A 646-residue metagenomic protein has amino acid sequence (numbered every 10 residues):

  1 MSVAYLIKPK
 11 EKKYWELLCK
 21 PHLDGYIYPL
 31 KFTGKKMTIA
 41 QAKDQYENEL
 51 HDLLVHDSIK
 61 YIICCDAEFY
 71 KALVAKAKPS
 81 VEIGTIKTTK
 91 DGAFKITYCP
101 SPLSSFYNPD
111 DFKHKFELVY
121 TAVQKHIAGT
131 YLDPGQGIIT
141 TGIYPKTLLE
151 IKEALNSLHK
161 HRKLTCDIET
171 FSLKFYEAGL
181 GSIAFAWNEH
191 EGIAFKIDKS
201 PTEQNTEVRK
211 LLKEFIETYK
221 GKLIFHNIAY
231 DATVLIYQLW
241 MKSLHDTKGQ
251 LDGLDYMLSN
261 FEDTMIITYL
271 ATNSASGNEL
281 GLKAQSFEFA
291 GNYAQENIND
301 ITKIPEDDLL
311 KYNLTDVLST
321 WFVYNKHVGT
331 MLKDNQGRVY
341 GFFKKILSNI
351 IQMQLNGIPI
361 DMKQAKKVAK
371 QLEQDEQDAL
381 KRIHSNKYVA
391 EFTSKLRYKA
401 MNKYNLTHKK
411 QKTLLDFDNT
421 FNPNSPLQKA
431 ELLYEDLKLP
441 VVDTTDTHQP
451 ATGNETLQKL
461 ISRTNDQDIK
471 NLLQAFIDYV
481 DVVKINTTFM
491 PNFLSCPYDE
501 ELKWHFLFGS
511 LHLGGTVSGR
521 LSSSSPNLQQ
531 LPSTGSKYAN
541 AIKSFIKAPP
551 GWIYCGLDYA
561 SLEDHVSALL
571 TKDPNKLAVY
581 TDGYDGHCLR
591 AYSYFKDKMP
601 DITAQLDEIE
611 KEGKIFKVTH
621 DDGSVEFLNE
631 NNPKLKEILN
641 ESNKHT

Functional and structural regions predicted by a protein language model:
M1-D133: A polyanion-binding, active-site-adjacent surface
H22-L23, L180-A184, E630-T646: Short, intrinsically disordered, charge-balanced linker/junction segments flanking boundaries in proteins
K60-A67, T165, K220-D231, Y554-G556: Acidic beta-strand-to-loop metal/phosphate-binding motif
V74-I86, K90-F106, F112, A186-H190 (+2 more regions): Metal-dependent phosphoesterase core characteristic of DEDDh/y 3'-5' exonuclease domains
A128-K199, T247-L254, G277, E288-F289 (+7 more regions): Conserved "right-hand" nucleotidyltransferase catalytic core of DNA-directed polymerases
N188-L223: Nucleic-acid-processing active sites and adjacent nucleic-acid-binding tracks, predominantly divalent metal-dependent
F225, T272-A275, L557, V579-D582: Conserved, non-catalytic sequence blocks in retroelement Pol enzymes and Pol-derived host proteins
G586-E641: Generic long, charged, amphipathic alpha-helical segments
